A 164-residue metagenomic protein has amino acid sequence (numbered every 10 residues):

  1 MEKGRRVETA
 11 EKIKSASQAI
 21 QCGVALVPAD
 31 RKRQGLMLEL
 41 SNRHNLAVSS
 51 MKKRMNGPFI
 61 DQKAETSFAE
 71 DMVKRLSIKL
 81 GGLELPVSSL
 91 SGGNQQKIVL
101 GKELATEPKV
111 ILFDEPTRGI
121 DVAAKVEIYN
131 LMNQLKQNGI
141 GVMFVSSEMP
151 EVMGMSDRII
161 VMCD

Functional and structural regions predicted by a protein language model:
M1-D164: Glycine-rich phosphate-binding loops of nucleotide-dependent enzymes
